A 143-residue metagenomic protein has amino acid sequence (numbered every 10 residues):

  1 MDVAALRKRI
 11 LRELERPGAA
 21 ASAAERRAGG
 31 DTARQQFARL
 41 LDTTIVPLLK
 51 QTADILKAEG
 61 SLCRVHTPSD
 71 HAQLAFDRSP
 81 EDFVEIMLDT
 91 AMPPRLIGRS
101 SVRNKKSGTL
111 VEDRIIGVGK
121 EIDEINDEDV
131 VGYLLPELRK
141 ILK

Functional and structural regions predicted by a protein language model:
M1-T32: N-terminal, Lys/Arg- and Ser/Thr-rich interaction peptides
M1-V3, D77-D127: Intrinsically disordered, low-complexity regulatory segments enriched in Ser/Thr/Pro and charged residues
P17, T52, L56-E59, E137 (+1 more regions): Solvent-exposed amphipathic alpha-helical surface segments
A23, R34-Q36, E124, R139: Short, Lys/Arg-rich flexible segments
R27-T67: Short, contiguous, helix-prone interaction/anchoring segments in small proteins
S61-V84: Ser/Thr-rich, low-complexity intrinsically disordered terminal regions
E121-L142: Well-ordered alpha/beta subsegment
